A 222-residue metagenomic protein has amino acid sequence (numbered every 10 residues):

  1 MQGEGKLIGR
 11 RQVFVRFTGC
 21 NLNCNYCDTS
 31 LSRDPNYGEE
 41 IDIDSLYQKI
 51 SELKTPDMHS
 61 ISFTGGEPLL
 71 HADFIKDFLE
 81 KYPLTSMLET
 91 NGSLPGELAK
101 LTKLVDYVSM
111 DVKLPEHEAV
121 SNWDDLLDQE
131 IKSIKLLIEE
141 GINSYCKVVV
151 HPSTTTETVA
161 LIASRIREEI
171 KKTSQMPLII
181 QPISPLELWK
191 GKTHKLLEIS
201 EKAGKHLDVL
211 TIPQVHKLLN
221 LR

Functional and structural regions predicted by a protein language model:
M1-F14, T18, L22-Y26, S30-L31 (+3 more regions): Flexible, acidic/Gly-rich N-terminal and inter-domain linker regions that tether and position cofactor-handling modules
Q2, Y47-S51, K135, R167: Generic structural signal for well-ordered alpha-helical scaffold segments
E4-L7, Y26, M58, H117 (+1 more regions): General secondary-structure edge motif
R11-T18, N23-L104: Conserved Radical SAM active-site core
L70-V209, Q214-H216, N220-R222: Conserved AdoMet/S-adenosylmethionine-binding subsite of the radical SAM
